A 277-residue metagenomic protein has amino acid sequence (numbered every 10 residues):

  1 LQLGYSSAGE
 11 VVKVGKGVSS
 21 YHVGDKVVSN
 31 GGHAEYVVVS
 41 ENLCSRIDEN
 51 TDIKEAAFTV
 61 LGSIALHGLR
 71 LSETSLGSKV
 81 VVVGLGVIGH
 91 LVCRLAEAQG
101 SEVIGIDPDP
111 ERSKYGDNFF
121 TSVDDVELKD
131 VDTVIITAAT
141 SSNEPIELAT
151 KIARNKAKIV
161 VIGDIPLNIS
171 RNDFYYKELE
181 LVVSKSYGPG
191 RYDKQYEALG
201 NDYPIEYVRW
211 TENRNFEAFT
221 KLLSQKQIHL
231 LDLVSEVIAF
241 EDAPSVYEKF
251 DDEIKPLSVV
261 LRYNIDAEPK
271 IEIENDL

Functional and structural regions predicted by a protein language model:
L1-S7, Y176-K177: N-terminal glycine-rich beta->alpha transition that marks the start or flank of a dinucleotide-binding site
S6-N30: A glycine-/small-residue-rich N-terminal strand-loop-strand element that serves as the cofactor-binding glycine loop
N30-E41: A structural motif shared across PLP-dependent enzymes of the aminotransferase-like
D52-D124: Mid-domain Rossmann-like dinucleotide-binding core that forms the NAD(H)/NADP(H) cofactor-binding site
D117-V182: Glycine-rich cofactor phosphate-binding loops and adjacent beta1-alpha1 units of small-molecule cofactor enzyme domains
V160-G163, L179, E217-V237, P244-L277: C-terminal capping/lid region of NAD(P)-dependent oxidoreductase domains
R171-L233: C-terminal substrate-binding/catalytic core of Rossmann-like NAD(P)-dependent dehydrogenases/reductases
